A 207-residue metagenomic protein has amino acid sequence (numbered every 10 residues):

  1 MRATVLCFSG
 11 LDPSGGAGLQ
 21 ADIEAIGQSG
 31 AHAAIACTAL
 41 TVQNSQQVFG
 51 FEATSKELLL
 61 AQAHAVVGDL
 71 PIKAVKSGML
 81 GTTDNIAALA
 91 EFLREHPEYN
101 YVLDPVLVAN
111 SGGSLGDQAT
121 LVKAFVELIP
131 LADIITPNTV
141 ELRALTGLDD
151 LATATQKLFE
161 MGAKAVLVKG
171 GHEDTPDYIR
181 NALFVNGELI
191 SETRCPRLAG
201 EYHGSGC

Functional and structural regions predicted by a protein language model:
M1-F8, G187-L198: Glycine/charged-rich beta-loop-alpha catalytic/anionic-binding loops adjacent to active sites
R2-C7, I23-N110: Conserved N-terminal subdomain of the carbohydrate kinase-like
S9-G15: Short, glycine-rich nucleotide/cofactor-binding loops
L11, S77-G78, Y202: Glycine- and other small-residue-rich loops at beta-strand/loop junctions that grip anionic moieties
G15-G16, C195-C207: Short glycine/threonine-rich catalytic loop with a Thr-x-Gly-x-Asp
L40-T41, G81, L107-A109, E141 (+2 more regions): Glycine-rich beta-alpha junction loops
Q118-I190: Conserved phosphate/ATP/ADP-binding segment of small-molecule kinases
